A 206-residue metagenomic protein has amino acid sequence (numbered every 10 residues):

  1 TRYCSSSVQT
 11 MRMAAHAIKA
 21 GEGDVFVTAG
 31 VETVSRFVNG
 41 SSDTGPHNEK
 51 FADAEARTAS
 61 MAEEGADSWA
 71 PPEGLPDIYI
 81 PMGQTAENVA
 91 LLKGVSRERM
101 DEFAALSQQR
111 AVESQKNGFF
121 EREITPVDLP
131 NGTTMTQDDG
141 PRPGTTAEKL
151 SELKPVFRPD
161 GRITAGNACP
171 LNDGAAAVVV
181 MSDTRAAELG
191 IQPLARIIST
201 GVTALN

Functional and structural regions predicted by a protein language model:
T1-F26, D77-M82, G144-P170: Conserved catalytic cysteine-centered active-site region of acyl-thioester-dependent Claisen-condensing enzymes
R2-E32, A90-F119, A177-T184: Active-site-proximal alpha-helical scaffold in enzymes
S7, V27, A86, M100 (+3 more regions): Residue-level signature of catalytic and energy-coupling elements of molecular machines, predominantly ATP/GTP-dependent
V25-N88: Flexible glycine-/small-residue-enriched beta->alpha junction loops that bind anionic phosphate/pyrophosphate groups
E64-A70, P155-T164, R196-T203: Glycine/charged-rich beta-loop-alpha catalytic/anionic-binding loops adjacent to active sites
Q84-E87, F120-T125, I198-N206: Active-site pocket-lining segment
R99-E188: N-terminal extracellular/periplasmic Venus flytrap/periplasmic-binding protein-like
D183-N206: Glycine- and Gly-Pro-enriched alpha-helical subdomains that act as flexible, kink-prone "lid/hinge" or packing modules
